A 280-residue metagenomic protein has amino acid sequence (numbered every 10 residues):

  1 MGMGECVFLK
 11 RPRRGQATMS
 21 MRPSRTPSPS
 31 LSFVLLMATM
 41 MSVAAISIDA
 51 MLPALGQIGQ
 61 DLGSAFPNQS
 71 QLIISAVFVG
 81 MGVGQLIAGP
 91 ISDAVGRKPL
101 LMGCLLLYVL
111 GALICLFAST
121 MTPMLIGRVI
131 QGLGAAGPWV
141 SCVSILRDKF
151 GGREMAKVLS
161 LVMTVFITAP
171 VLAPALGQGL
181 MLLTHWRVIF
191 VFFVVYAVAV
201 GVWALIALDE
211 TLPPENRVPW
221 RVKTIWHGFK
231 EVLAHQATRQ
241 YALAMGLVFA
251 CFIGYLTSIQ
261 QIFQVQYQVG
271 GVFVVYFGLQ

Functional and structural regions predicted by a protein language model:
F8-I46: Cytosolic juxtamembrane N-terminal segment immediately preceding the first transmembrane helix of multi-pass
M21-T26, T211-Y241: Juxtamembrane intracellular "pre-TM" segments in multi-pass secondary transporters
S32-S64, L256-Q260: Extracytoplasmic
D49, F78-L86, P170-V171: Residue-level signature of mid-helix packing/kink "hotspots" within the transmembrane helices of 12-pass Major
L55-V83: Extracellular/periplasmic helix-loop-helix junction of adjacent transmembrane segments in MFS-like secondary
V83-T122: Conserved MFS/SLC helix-loop-helix module at the cytosolic interface between two early adjacent transmembrane helices
P123, K157-I206: Helix-loop-helix hairpin linking two adjacent transmembrane segments in secondary transporters
G127-F166: Cytoplasmic helix-loop-helix junction between adjacent transmembrane helices in 12-TM secondary transporters
